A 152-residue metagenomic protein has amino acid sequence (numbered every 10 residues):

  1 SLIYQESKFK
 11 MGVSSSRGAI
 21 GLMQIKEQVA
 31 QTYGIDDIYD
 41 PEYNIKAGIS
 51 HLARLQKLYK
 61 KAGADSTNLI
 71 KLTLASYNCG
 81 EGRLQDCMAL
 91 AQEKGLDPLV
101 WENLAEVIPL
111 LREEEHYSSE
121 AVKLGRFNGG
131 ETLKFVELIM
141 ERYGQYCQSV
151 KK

Functional and structural regions predicted by a protein language model:
S1-K152: Catalytic glycan-binding domains that act on GlcNAc-containing polysaccharides
